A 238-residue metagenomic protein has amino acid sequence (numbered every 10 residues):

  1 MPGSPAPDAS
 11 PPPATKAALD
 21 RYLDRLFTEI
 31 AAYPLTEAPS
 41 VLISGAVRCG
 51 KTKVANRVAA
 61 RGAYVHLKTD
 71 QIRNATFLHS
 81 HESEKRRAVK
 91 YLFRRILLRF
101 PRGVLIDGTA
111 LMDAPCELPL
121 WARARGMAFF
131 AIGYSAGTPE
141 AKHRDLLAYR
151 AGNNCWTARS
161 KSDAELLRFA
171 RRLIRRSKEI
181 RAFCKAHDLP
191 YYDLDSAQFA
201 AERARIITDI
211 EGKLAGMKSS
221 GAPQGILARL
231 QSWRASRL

Functional and structural regions predicted by a protein language model:
P2-P11, K178-L238: NTP-dependent small-molecule kinase module
P5-A32: N-terminal pre-Walker A segment at the start of P-loop NTPase domains
I43: Hydrophobic anchor at the beta1->P-loop junction of P-loop NTPases
V47: The conserved Walker
T52: Walker A/P-loop
N56-L98: Conserved substrate/cofactor phosphate-moiety recognition/catalytic segment in nucleotide-dependent phosphotransferases
K85-G137: Glycine-rich phosphate-binding loop used to anchor ATP phosphates in small-molecule kinases, encompassing both
M127-R176: A glycine- and Lys/Arg-enriched "phosphate-lid" helix/loop adjacent to the NTP-binding pocket of small-molecule kinases
